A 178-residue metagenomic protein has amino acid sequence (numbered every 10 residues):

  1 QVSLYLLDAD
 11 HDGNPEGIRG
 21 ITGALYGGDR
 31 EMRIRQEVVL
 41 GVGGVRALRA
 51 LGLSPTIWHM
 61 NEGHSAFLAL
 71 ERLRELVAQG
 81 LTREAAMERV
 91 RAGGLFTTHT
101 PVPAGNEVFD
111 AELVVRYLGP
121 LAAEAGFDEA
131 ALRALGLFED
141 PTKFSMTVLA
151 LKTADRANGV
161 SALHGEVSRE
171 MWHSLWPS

Functional and structural regions predicted by a protein language model:
Q1-S178: Catalytic cores of carbohydrate-active enzymes across secretory and cytosolic contexts
